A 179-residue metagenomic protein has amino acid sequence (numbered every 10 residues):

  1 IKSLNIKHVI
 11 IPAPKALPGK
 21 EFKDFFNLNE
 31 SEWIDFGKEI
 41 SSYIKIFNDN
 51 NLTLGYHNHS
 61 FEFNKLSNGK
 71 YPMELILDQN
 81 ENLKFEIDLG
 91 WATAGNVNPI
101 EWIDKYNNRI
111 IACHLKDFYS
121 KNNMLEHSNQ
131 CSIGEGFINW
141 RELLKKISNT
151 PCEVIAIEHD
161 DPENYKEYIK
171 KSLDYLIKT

Functional and structural regions predicted by a protein language model:
I1-F85: Active-site acidic/histidine proton-transfer and metal-coordination neighborhood in alpha/beta enzyme cores
L66-S67, M73-K84, W91-T179: Histidine-acidic metal/acid-base catalytic patches
